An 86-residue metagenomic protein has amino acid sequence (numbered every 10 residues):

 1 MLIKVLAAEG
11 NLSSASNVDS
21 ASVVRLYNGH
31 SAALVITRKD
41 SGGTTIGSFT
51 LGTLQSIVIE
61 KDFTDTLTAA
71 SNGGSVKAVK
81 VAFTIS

Functional and structural regions predicted by a protein language model:
M1, A15-S16, F49, K61: Catalytic phosphate/metal-binding cores of nucleic-acid and nucleotide-processing enzymes, i.e., regions that mediate
M1-A7, T84-S86: A short "linker-to-beta-strand initiation" element
K4-S20: Surface-exposed ligand/attachment interfaces on beta-rich extracellular proteins
S20-N28: Short hydrophobic/aromatic-rich beta-strand motifs
L26, L67-A69, A78: Short beta-strand element of the conserved SAM-dependent methyltransferase core
Y27-G47: Short, surface-exposed beta-strand/strand-loop-strand elements in extracellular ectodomains
S41-G73: Intrinsically disordered, low-complexity Pro/Gly/Ser/Thr-rich segments with frequent PxxP/GP/PP motifs and embedded
G74-S86: Edge beta-strands of extracellular beta-sandwich domains
